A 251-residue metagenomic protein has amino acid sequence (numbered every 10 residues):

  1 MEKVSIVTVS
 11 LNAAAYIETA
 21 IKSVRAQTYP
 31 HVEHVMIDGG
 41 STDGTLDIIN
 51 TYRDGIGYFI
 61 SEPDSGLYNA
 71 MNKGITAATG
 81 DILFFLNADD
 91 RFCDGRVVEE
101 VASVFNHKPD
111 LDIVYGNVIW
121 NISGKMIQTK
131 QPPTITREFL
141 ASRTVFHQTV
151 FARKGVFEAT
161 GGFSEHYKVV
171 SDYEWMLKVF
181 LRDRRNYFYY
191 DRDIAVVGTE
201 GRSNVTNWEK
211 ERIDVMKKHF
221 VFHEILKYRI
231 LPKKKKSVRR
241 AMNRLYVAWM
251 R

Functional and structural regions predicted by a protein language model:
M1-W208: Nucleotide-sugar donor-binding/catalytic module of glycosyltransferases that assemble extracellular/cell-envelope
N50, K210, D214-K218, R240 (+1 more regions): Polar/charged alpha-helical tracts
A70, F92, E211-I213, L245-M250: Short, intrinsically disordered/low-complexity patches at protein termini and at juxtamembrane boundaries
P133-T134, V205-K210, A241-W249: Short, charged low-complexity intrinsically disordered segments located at boundaries of structured domains
R192-D193, S203-Y228: Catalytic core of nucleotide-sugar-dependent glycosyltransferases
F220-R251: Membrane-proximal basic amphipathic "stem/tether" segments
